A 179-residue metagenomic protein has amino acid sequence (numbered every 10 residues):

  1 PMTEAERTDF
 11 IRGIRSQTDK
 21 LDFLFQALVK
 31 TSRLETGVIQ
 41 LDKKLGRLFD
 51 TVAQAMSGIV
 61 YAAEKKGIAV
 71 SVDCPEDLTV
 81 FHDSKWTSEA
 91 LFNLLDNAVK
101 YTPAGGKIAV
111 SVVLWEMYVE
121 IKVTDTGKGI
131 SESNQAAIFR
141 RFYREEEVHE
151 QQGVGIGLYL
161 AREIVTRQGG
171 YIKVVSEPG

Functional and structural regions predicted by a protein language model:
S16-L21: Short alpha-helical segment of the dimerization/phosphotransfer core of two-component systems
D42-L45, E64, A69-T79: Conserved catalytic submotifs in the C-terminal HATPase_c
D42-S57, S71, V113: A conserved beta-strand-to-alpha-helix junction within the catalytic ATP-binding
L48, G129-R140: Short helix N-cap motif at coil->helix boundaries in the Bergerat
A98-V99: Short helix-loop "hinge" at the ATP-lid/N-box region of the Bergerat-fold HATPase_c
G105-M117: Short beta-strand/loop element within the Bergerat-fold HATPase_c
